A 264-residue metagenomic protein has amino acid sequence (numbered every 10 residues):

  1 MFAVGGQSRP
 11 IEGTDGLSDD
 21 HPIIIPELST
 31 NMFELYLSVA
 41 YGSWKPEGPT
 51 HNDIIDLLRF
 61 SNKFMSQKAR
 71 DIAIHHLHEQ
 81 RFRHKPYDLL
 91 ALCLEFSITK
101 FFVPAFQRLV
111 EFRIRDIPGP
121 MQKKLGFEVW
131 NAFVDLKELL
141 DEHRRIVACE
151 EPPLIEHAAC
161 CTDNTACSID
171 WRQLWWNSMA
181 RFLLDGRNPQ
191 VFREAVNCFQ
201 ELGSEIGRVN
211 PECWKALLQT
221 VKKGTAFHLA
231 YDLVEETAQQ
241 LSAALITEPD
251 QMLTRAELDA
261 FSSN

Functional and structural regions predicted by a protein language model:
M1-E47, W171, L183-N264: BTB/POZ (also called T1 in voltage-gated K+ channels) oligomerization domain detector
T14-D19, I24, I55, R81 (+2 more regions): Residue-level signal for the start and early helices of compact helical domains
L28-L125, L229, L233, Q239-L241 (+2 more regions): Post-BTB helical module
R70-N197: Alpha-helical protein-protein interaction/assembly modules
